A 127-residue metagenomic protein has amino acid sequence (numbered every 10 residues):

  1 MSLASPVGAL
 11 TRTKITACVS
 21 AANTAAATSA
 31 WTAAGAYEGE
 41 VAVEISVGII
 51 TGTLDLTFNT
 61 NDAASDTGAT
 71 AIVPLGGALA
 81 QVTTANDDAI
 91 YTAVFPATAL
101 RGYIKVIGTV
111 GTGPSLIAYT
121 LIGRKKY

Functional and structural regions predicted by a protein language model:
M1-Y127: Surface-exposed, low-hydrophobicity beta-strand/loop segments enriched in small/polar/acidic residues
